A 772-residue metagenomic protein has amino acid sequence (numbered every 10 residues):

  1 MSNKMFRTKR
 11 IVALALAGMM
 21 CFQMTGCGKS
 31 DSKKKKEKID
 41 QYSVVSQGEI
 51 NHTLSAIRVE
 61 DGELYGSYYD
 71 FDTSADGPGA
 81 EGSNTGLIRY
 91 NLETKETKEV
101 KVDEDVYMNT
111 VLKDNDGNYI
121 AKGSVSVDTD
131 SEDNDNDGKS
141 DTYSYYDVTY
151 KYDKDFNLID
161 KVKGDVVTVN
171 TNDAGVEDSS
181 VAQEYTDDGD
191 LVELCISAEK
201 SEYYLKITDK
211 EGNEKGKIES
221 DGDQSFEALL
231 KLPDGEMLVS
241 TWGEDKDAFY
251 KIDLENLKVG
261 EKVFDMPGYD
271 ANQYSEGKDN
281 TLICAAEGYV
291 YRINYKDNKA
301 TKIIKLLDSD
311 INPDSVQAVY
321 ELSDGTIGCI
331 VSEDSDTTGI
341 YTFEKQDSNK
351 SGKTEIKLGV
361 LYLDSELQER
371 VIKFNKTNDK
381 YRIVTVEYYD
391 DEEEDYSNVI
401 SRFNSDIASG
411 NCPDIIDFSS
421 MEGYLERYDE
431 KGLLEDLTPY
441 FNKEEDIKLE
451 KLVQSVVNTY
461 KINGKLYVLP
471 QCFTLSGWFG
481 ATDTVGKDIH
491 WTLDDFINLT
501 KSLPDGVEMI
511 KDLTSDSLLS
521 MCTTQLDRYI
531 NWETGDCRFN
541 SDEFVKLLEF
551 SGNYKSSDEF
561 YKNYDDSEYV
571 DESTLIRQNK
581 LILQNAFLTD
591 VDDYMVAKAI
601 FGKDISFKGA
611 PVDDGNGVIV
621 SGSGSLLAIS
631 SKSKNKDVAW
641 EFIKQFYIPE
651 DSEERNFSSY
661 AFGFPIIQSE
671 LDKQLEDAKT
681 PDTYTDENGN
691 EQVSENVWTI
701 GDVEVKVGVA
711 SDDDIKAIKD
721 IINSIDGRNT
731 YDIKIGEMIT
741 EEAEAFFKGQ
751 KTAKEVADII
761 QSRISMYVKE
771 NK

Functional and structural regions predicted by a protein language model:
Q23-G26: C-terminal motif of bacterial Sec signal peptides marking the signal peptidase cleavage site
G28-I88, L92-K95, T110-V111, V125 (+9 more regions): Conserved N-terminal structural module of periplasmic/extracytoplasmic solute-binding proteins
N91, T97, D209, K461-D566 (+1 more regions): Helix-loop-helix "hinge/cap" segment bordering the ligand-binding cleft or interdomain interface
E422-G477, D494, D604-P611: Hinge/lid segment of periplasmic solute-binding proteins
D436-K451, D527-E549, V612-I619, G749: Short, solvent-exposed loop/beta-turn-alpha elements that line the ligand-binding surface or hinge of extracytoplasmic
D505, Q645-T680: Periplasmic-binding protein-like
Y554-E641, P665: Extracytoplasmic/periplasmic substrate-binding proteins
S621, D686-I764: C-terminal capping/gating helix-and-loop segments adjacent to ligand/active sites or protein-protein/ligand interfaces
